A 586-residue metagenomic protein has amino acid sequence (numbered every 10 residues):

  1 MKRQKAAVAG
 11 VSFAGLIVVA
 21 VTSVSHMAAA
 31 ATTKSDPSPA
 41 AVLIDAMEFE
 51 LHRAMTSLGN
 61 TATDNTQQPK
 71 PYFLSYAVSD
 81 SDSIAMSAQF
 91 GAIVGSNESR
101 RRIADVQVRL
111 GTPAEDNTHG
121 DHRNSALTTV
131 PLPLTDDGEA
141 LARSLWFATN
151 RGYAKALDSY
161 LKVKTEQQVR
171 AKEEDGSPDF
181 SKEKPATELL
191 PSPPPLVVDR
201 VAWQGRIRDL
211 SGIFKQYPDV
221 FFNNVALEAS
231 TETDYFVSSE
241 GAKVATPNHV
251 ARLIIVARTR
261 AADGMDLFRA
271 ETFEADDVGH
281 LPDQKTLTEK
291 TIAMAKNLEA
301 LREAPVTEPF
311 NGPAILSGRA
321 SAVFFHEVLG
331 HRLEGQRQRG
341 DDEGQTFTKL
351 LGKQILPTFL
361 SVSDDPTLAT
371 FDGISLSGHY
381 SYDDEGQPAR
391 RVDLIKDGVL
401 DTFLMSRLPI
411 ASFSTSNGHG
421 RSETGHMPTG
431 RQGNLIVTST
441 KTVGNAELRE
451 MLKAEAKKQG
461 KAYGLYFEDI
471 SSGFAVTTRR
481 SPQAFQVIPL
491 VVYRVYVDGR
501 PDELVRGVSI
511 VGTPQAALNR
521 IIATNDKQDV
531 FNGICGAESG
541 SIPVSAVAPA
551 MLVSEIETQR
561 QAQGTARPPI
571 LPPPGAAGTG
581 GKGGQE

Functional and structural regions predicted by a protein language model:
M1-A9: N-terminal secretory signal peptides that target proteins for export/translocation
G10-S25: Bacterial N-terminal signal peptides
M27-Y382, Q387-R391, K396-V399, S412 (+5 more regions): Active-site bordering "gate/hinge" segments that shape substrate access to catalytic or cofactor-binding pockets
R269-E271, M405, R506-G507: Short clusters of small/polar residues that mark proteolytic maturation junctions
P309, Q387-A389, P428-Q432, G460-A462 (+1 more regions): Short gly/pro-enriched beta-turn/loop segments at secondary-structure junctions
G378, T438-A516, N532-E538: Hydrophobic alpha-helical bundle architecture
R391-V392, D401-T402, G433-N434, Y463-G464 (+1 more regions): Conserved active-site beta-strand-loop modules that form the wall/rim of enzyme catalytic pockets and either contain
D401-E455: C-terminal, non-catalytic macromolecule-binding modules
